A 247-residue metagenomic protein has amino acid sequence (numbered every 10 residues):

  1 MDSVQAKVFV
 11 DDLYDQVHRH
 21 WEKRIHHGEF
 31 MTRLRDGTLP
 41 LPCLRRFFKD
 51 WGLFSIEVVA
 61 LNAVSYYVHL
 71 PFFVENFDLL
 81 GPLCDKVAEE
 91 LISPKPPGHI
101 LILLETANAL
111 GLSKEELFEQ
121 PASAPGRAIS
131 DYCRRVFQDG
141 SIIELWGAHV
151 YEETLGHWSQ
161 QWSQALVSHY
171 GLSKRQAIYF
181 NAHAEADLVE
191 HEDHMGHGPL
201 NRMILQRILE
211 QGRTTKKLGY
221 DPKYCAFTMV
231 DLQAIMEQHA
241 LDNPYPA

Functional and structural regions predicted by a protein language model:
M1-A247: Non-heme di-metal
